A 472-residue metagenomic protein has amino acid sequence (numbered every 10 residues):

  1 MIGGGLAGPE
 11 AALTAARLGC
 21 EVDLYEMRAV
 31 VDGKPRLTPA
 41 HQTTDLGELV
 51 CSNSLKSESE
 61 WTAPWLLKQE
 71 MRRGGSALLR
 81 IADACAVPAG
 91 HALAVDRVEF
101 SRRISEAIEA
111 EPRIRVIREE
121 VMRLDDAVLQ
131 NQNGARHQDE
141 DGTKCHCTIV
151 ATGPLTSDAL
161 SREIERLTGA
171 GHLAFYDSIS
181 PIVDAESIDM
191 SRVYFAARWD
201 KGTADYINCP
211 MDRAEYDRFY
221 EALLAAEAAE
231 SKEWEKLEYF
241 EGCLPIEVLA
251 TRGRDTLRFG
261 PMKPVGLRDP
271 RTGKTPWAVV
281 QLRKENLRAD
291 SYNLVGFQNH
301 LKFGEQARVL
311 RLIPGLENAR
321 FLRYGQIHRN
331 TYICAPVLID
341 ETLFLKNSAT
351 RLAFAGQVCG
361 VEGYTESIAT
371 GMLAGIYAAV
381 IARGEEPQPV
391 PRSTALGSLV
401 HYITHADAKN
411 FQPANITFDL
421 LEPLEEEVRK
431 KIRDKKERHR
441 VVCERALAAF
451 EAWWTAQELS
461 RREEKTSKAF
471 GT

Functional and structural regions predicted by a protein language model:
M1-A7: Beta1/beta-strand and adjacent pyrophosphate-binding region of the FAD-binding site in flavoprotein oxidoreductases
L13-I81, R392-T404: N-terminal FAD cofactor-binding segment of flavoenzymes
R97-V116: Helical element adjacent to the flavin cofactor pocket in flavoenzyme catalytic cores
E111-N131, D139-R308: Predominantly flavin-linked oxidoreductase catalytic cores and closely associated redox partners
Q130-Q132, Q138-G142, E463-G471: Charged/polar low-complexity intrinsically disordered segments
L294-V361, I368-T370, Q388-H405, P413-N415: A glycine-rich dinucleotide-binding beta-alpha-beta segment and adjacent secondary-structure elements that constitute
V358, Y377-T472: Glycine- and aromatic-enriched mobile tails/lids
E366-I381: An active-site-proximal "capping" alpha-helix that borders the catalytic cofactor pocket
